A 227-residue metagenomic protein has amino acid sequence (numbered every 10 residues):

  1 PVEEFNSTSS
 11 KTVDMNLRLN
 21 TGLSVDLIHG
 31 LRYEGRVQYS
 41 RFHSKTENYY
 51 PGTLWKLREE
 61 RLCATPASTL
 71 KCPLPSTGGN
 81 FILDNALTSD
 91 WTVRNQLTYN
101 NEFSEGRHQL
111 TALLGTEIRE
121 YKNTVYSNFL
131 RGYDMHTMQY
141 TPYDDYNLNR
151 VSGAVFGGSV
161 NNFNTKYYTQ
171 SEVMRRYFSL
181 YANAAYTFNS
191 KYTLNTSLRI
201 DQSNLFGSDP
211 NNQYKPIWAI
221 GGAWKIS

Functional and structural regions predicted by a protein language model:
P1, P51-P75, T124-K166: Surface-exposed loop/turn segments flanking beta-strands in extracellular/periplasmic regions
V2-N48, N80-S104, Q109-T111, R119-V125 (+2 more regions): Outer-membrane beta-barrel transmembrane strands
R36, A219-G221: Predominantly transmembrane beta-strands of Gram-negative outer membrane beta-barrel pores used for transport
D201-S203: Active-site beta-loop-alpha junctions of metal-dependent nucleic acid enzymes, especially the RNase H-like/DDE
L205-N211: Solvent-exposed loop/turn segments connecting transmembrane beta-strands in outer-membrane beta-barrel proteins
N211-W218: Short turn/helix-capping motifs enriched in Asx and small/polar residues
G222-S227: Metallo-beta-lactamase
